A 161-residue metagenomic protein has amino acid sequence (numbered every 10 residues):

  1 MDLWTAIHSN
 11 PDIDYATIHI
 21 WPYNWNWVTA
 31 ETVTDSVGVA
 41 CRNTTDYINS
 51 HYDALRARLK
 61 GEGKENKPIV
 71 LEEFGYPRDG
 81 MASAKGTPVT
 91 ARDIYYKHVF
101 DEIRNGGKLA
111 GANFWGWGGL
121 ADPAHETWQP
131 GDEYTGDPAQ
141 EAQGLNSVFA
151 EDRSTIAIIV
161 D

Functional and structural regions predicted by a protein language model:
M1-A82: Glycoside hydrolase catalytic-domain groove-lining segments
I7-D12, Y47, K85-D161: Aromatic-rich peripheral "rim/lid" segments of glycoside hydrolase catalytic domains that contact and position glycan
